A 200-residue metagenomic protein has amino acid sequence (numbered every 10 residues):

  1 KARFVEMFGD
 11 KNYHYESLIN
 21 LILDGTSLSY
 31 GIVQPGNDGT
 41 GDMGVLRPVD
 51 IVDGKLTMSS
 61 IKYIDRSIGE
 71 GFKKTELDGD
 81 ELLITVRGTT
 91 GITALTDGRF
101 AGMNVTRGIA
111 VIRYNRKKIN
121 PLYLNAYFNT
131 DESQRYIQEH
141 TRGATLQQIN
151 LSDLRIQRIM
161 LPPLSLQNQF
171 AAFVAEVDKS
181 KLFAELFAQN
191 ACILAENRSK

Functional and structural regions predicted by a protein language model:
K1-S29, I156, M160-K200: Non-catalytic DNA-recognition/assembly elements of restriction-modification systems
N12-G54, I68-F72: Low-complexity, Lys/Gly-biased intrinsically disordered segments
N20, S60, I92, Q148 (+1 more regions): Extracellular/lumenal ectodomain signal focusing on beta-strand-rich modules and carbohydrate-recognition contexts
G36, G102-A110, I119-L122, R142-N168: A short glycine-rich beta-alpha junction/loop motif
D42, S60, T106-I109: A generic structural signal for short beta-strands and their flanking turns/coil linkers
R47, G69-N129: A short beta-sheet element
G54-L56, A94: Short helix/loop capping segments that flank catalytic or ligand/cofactor-binding pockets
S133-I137: Periplasmic-binding protein-like
